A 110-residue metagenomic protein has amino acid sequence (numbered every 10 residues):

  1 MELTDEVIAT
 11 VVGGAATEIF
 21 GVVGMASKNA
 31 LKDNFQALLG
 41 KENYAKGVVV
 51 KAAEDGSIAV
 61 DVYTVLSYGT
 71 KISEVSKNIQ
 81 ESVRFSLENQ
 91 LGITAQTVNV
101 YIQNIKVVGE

Functional and structural regions predicted by a protein language model:
M1-T70, K77, I93-E110: Contiguous, often N-terminal, cationic amphipathic patches that form binding interfaces
A15-E18, S82, S86: Solvent-exposed, charged/polar functional surfaces in cytosolic regulatory/catalytic domains
I72-F85, L91: Charged, amphipathic alpha-helical segments and their flanking helix caps
